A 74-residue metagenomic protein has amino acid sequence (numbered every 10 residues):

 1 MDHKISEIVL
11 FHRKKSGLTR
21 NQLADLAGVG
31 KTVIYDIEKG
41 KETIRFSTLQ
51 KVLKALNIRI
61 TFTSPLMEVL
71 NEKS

Functional and structural regions predicted by a protein language model:
M1-K4: A detector for short, charged/polar N-terminal pre-domain segments
E7-Q22: Short basic helix-loop element that most often maps to the first helix and adjoining turn of HTH DNA-binding modules
K14, D25, K54: Alpha-helical residues within the helix-turn-helix
L18-Y35: Short alpha-helical DNA-recognition segment
R45-T63: DNA major-groove recognition helix of helix-turn-helix/homeodomain DNA-binding modules
T61-S74: Short, charged recognition helix plus adjacent turn of helix-turn-helix-like nucleic-acid-binding domains
